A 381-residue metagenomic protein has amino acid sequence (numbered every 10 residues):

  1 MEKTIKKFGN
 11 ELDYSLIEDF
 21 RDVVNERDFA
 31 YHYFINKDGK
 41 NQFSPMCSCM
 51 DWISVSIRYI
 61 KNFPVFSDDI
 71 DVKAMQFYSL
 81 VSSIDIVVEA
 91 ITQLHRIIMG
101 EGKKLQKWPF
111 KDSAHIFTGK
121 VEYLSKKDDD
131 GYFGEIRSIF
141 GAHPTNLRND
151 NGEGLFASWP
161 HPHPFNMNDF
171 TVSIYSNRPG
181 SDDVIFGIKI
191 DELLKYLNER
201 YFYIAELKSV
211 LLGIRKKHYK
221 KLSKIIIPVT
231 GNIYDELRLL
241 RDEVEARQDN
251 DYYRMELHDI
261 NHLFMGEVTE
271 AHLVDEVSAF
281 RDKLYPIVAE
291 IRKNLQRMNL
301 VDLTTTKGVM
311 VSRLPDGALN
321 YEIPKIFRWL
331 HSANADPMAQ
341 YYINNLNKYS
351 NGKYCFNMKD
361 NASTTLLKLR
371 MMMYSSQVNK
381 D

Functional and structural regions predicted by a protein language model:
E2-C47, I116-D381: Acidic, Ser/Thr/Gly/Pro-rich intrinsically disordered interaction regions
Y33-P64, Q76-W108: Short, contiguous, well-structured surface segments enriched in hydrophobic/aromatic residues
R58-D71, K107-K120: Short, charged/polar, low-complexity loop and linker segments that flank or interrupt alpha-helical bundles
D68-Q76, F264: Short secondary-structure capping micro-motifs at structural edges
I98-I116, K127, G131: Short, Lys/Arg-enriched phosphate-binding patches
